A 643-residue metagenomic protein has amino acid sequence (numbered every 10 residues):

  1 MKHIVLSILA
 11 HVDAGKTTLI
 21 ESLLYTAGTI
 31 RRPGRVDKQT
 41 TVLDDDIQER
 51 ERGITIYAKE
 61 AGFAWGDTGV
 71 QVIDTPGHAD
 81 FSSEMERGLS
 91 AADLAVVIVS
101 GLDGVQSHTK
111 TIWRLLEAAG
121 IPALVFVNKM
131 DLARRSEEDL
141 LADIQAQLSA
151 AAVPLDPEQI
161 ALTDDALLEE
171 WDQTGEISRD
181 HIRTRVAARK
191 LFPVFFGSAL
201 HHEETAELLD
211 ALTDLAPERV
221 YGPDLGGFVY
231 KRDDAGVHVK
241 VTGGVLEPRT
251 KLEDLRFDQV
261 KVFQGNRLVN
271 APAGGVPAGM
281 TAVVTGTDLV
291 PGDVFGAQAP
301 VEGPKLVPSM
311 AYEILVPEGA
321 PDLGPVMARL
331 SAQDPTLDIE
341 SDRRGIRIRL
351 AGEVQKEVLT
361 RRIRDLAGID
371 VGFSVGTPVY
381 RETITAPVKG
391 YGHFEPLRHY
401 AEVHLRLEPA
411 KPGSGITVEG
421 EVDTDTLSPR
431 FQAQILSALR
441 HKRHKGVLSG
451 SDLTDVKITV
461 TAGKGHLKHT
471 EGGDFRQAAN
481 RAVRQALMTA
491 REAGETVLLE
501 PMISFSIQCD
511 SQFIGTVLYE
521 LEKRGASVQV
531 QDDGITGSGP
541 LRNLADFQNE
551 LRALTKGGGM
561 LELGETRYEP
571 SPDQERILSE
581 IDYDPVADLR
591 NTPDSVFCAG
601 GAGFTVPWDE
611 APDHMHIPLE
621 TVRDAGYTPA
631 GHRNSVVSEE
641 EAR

Functional and structural regions predicted by a protein language model:
M1-A14, R32-P33, S100-A235, T250-L252 (+1 more regions): P-loop NTPase catalytic nucleotide-binding module
M1-V99, V105, G120, D139-P154: P-loop NTPase switch module centered on the Walker A-proximal segment
A14, T26, I30, H78-A79 (+15 more regions): Conserved nucleotide-binding/hydrolysis micro-motifs of P-loop NTPases
L215-A216, G222-A311: Conserved nucleotide-binding/hydrolysis modules and their immediate coupling elements across P-loop/ASCE NTPase motors
D233, T242-G244, E313-D322, D425-P429 (+2 more regions): Short, surface-exposed ligand-recognition loops at beta-strand->loop->(often short) alpha-helix junctions that present
G244-R249, S331-Q333, D338, S428-T454 (+1 more regions): Long hydrophobic segments that form regular secondary structure
A299-S414, S437, N480-I503, I507 (+2 more regions): Charged, conformationally dynamic linker/hinge segments that couple catalytic or nucleotide-dependent chemistry
D532, T536-R643: C-terminal accessory nucleic-acid interaction domains of nucleic acid-metabolism proteins
